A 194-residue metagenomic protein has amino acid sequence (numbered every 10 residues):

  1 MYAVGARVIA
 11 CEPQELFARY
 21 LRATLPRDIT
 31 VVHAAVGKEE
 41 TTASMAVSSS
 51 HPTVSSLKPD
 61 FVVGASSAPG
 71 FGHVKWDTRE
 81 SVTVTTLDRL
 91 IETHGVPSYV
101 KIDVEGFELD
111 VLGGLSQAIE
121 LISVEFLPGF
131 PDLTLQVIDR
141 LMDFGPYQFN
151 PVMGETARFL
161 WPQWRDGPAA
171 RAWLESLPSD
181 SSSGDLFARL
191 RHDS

Functional and structural regions predicted by a protein language model:
M1-S194: Phosphate/nucleotide-binding beta-alpha loop and adjacent structural elements of enzyme active sites
